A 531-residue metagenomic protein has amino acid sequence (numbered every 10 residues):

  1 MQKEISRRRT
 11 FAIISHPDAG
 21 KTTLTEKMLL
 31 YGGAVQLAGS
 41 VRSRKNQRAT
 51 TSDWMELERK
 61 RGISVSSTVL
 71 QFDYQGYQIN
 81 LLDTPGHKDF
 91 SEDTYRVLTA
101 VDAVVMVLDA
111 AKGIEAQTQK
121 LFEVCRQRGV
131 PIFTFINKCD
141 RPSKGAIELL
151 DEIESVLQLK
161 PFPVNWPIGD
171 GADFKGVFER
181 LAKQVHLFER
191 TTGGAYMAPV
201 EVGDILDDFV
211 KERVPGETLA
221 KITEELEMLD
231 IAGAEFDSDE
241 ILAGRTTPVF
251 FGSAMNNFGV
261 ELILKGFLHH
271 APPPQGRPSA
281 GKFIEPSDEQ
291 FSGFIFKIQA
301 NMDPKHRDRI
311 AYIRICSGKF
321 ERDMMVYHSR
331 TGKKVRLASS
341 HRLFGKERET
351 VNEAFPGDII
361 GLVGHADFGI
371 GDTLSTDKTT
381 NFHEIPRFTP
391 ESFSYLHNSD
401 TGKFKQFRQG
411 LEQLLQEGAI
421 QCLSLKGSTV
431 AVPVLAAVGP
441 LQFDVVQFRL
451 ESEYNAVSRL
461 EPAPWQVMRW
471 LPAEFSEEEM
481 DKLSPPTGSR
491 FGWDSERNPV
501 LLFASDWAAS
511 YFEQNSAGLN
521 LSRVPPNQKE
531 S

Functional and structural regions predicted by a protein language model:
M1-S531: Structural and coupling elements of P-loop NTPases
